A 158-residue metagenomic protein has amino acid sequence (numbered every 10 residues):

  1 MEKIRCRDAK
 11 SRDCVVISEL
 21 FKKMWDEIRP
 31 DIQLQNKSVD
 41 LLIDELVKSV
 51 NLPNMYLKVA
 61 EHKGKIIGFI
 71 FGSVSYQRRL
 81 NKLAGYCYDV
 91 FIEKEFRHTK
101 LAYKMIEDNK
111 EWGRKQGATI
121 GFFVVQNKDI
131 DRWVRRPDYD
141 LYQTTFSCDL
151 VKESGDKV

Functional and structural regions predicted by a protein language model:
I4-E19: A short beta-loop-alpha structural element at the N-terminal edge of CoA-dependent acyl/N-acetyltransferase catalytic
W25-E45: Conserved GNAT-fold acetyl-CoA-binding loop/helix
V47-V59, Y86: A short helix-loop-beta-strand connector motif used in the catalytic cores of GNAT acetyltransferases and, in some
V59, K65-V74, Y86: Conserved beta-strand in the GNAT
K82-K94, T144-S147: Conserved acetyl-CoA binding element of GNAT-fold acetyltransferases
D89-I92, H98-E111: Conserved acetyl-CoA-binding loop-helix of GNAT-fold acetyltransferases
G113-Q126: Conserved GNAT acetyl-CoA-binding A-motif
V124-K128, R135, D140-S154: Conserved catalytic-core motifs of GNAT/GCN5-like acyltransferases
